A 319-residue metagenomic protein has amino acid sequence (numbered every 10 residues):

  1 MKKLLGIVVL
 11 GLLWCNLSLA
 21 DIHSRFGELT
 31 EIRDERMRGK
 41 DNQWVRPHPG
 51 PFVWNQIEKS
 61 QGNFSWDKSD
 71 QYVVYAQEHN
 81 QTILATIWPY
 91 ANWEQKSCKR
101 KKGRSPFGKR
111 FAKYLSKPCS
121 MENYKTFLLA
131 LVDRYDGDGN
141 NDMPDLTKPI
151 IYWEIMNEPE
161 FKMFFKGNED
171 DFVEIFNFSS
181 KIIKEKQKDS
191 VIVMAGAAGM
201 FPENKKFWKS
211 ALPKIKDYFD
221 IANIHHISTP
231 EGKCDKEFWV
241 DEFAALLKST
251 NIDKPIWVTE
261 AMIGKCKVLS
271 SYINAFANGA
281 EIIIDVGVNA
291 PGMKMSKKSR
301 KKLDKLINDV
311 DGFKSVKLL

Functional and structural regions predicted by a protein language model:
K2-I7: Sec-dependent signal peptide recognition, specifically the positively charged N-region followed immediately by
D21-M143, K148-I150, E154, E160: N-terminal substrate-binding region of glycoside hydrolase catalytic domains
H23-G27, W44-R46, T82-L84, I150-E154 (+4 more regions): Structural preference for beta-strand elements that scaffold enzyme active sites
T30-I32, P47-P49, A85-P89, E154-N157 (+4 more regions): A cross-domain feature marking catalytic cores of carbohydrate-active enzymes and several ubiquitous metabolic/repair
R38, Q77, I215, F276-A277: Non-catalytic positions within long, well-ordered alpha-helices that form the structural scaffold/packing of enzyme
C98-F219, H225-A245, S249, K265-I273: Active-site cleft segment of glycoside hydrolase catalytic domains centered on the general acid/base Glu
K265-L319: Aromatic- and carboxylate-lined catalytic core of secreted/periplasmic carbohydrate-active enzymes
